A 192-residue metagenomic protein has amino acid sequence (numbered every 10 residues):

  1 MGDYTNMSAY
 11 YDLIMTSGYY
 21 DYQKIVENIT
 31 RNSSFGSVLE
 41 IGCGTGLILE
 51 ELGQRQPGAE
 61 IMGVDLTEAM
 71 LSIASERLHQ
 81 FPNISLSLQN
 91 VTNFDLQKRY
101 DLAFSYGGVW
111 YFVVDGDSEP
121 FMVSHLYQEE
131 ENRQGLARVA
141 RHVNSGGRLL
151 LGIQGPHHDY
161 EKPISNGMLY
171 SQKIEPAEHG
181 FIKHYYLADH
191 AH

Functional and structural regions predicted by a protein language model:
M1-F35: Conserved class I S-adenosyl-L-methionine
G36-G44: Conserved class I S-adenosyl-L-methionine
L47-N93: Class I SAM-dependent methyltransferase SAM/SAH-binding core
D95-L102: A short acidic, Gly/Pro-enriched loop at the edge of an enzyme's catalytic core that lines a small-molecule cofactor
F104-Y106: A conserved beta-strand element that flanks and buttresses the S-adenosyl-L-methionine
Y111-V113, H158: Short glycine-rich, flexible loops that bind phosphorylated cofactors or substrates
M122-S145: A short glycine-rich, Lys/Arg-flanked "PGG" loop and its adjoining helix->strand segment in the class I
L150-H192: SAM-dependent methyltransferase
